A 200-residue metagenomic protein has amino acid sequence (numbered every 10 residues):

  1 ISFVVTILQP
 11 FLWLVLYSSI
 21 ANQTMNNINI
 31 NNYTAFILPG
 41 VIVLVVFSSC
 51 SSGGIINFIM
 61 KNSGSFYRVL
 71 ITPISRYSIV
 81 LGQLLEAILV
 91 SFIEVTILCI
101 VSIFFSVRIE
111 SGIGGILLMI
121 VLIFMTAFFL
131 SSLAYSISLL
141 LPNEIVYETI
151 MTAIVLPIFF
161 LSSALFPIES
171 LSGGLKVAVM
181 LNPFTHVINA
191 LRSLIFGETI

Functional and structural regions predicted by a protein language model:
I1, V46-S51, G82-Q83, G114-L122 (+1 more regions): Short alpha-helical transmembrane interface motifs in multi-pass membrane proteins
I1-L8: Membrane-interface helix starts
P10-W13, Y33-F104, A134, A153 (+1 more regions): Hydrophobic alpha-helical transmembrane segments of multi-pass membrane transport proteins
S18-Q23, I103, V107, L139 (+3 more regions): Transmembrane helix-loop junction
N27, F159-I200: Membrane-interfacial helix-loop-helix junctions in multi-pass membrane proteins
G64-I71, L139-P142, T152, K176-M180 (+1 more regions): Short amphipathic alpha-helical coupling elements at transmembrane boundaries
R76, V80-M151, T199-I200: Alpha-helical transmembrane segments and their short interhelical loops
